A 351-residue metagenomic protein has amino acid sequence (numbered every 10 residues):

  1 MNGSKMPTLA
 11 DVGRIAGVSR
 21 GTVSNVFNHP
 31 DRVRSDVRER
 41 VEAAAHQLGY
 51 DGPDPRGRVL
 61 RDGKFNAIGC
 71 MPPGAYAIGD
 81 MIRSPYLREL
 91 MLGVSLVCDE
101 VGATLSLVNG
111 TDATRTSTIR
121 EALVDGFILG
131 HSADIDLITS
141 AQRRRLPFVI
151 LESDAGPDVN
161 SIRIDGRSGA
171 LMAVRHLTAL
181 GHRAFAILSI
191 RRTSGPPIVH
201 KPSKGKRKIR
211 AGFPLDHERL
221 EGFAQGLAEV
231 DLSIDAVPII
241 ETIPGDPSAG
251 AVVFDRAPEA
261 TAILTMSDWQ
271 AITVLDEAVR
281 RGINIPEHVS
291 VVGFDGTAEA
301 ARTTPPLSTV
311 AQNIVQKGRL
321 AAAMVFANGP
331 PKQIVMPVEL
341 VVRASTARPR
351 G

Functional and structural regions predicted by a protein language model:
M1-R20: Extreme N-terminal segment that seeds HTH/winged-HTH DNA-binding domains in transcriptional regulators
N2-P7, H46-I82: N-terminal helix-turn-helix/winged-helix DNA-binding helices and compositionally similar short basic alpha-helical
G69, L123-G130, A186-L188, A257-S267 (+1 more regions): Periplasmic-binding protein-like
L96-V108, A211-G212, H217-L220, A224-P244: Short beta-strand elements in bilobed, periplasmic/extracellular small-molecule ligand-binding domains
S132-M172, I190-V199, W269, D295-L307: Flexible loop/hinge segments that line or gate small-molecule binding clefts
I162-V199, G245-A251, Q312-G329: Hydrophobic alpha-helical segments within soluble ligand-binding/sensing domains
A173-A228, I334-S345: An alpha-beta-alpha
P247-G351: Flexible loop/turn connectors
